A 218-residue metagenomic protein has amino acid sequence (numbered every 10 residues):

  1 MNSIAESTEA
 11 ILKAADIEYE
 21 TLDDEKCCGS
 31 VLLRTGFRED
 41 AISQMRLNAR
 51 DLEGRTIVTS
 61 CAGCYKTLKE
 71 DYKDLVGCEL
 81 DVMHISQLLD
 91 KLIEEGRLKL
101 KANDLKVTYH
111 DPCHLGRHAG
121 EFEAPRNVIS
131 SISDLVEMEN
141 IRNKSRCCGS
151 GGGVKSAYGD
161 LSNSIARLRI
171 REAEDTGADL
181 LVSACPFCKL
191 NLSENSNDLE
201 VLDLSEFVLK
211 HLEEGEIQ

Functional and structural regions predicted by a protein language model:
M1-Q218: Iron-sulfur cluster-binding electron-transfer modules in prokaryotic oxidoreductases
